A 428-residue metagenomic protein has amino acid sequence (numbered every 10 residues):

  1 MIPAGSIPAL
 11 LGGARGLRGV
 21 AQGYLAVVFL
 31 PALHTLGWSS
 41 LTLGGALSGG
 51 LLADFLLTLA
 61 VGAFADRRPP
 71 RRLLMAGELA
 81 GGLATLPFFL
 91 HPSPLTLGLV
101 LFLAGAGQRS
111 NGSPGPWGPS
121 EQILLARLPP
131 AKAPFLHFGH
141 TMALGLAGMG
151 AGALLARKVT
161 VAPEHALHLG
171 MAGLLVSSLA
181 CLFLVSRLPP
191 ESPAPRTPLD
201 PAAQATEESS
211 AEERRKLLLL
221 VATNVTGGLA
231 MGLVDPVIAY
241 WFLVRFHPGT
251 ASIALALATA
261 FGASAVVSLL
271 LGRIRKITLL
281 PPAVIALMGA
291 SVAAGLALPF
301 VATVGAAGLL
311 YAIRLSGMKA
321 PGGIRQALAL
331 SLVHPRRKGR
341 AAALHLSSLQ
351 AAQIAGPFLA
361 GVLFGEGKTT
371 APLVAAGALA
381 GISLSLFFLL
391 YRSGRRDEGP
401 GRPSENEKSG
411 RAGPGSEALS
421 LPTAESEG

Functional and structural regions predicted by a protein language model:
I2-F55, K216-A256: Helix-loop boundary and gating motifs at the non-cytosolic
G16, L95-P116, V225, A306-A320: Hydrophobic core of transmembrane alpha-helices in multi-pass small-molecule transporters, especially MFS/SLC-type
L33-H34, F64-A65, K158-P163, F242-L243 (+2 more regions): Interfacial helix-cap and linker-helix signal at transmembrane-aqueous boundaries of multi-pass secondary transporters
L56-P69, V267-L279, F364: Helix-to-loop junctions at the C-terminal end of transmembrane segments in multipass secondary transporters
L56-P92: Conserved MFS/SLC helix-loop-helix module at the cytosolic interface between two early adjacent transmembrane helices
R72-P87, P282-L296, G377: Structural signature of the two symmetry-related core transmembrane helices
R109-P129, A320-V333: Intracellular juxtamembrane helix-capping segments at the cytosolic ends of symmetry-related transmembrane helices
L136-A156, S348-G356: Glycine-rich segments within core transmembrane alpha-helices of 12-TM secondary carriers
